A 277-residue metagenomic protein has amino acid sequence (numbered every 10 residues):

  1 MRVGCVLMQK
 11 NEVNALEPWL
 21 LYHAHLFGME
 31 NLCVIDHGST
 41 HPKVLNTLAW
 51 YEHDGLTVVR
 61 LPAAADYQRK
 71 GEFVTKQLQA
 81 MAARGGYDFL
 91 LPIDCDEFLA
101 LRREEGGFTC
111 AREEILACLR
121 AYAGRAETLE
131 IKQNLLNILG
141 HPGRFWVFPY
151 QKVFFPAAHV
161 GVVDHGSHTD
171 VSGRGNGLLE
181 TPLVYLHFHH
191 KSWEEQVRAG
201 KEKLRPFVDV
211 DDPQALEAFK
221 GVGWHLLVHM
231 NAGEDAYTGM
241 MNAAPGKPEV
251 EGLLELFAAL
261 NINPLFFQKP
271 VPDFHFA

Functional and structural regions predicted by a protein language model:
R2-G4: Cell-envelope/extracellular polymer assembly enzymes that use nucleotide-activated donors
L7-L20, G38: Active-site beta-to-alpha loop of glycosyltransferases that engages the nucleotide-sugar donor
L21-E30: Short, acidic, metal-binding catalytic loop of nucleotide-sugar glycosyltransferases
M29, G86-Y87, G124-T128: Short, high-confidence coil segments that cap the C-terminus of an alpha-helix and link into the following beta-strand
L32-D36: Short internal beta-strands
T40-P92: Active-site-proximal specificity loops/subdomain of glycosyltransferases
G71-E72, L101-A277: Catalytic-site signature of metal-activated, phosphate-bearing donor transferases, centered on the GT-A/GT-A-like
D94-F98: The conserved acidic donor/metal-binding loop of glycosyltransferases
